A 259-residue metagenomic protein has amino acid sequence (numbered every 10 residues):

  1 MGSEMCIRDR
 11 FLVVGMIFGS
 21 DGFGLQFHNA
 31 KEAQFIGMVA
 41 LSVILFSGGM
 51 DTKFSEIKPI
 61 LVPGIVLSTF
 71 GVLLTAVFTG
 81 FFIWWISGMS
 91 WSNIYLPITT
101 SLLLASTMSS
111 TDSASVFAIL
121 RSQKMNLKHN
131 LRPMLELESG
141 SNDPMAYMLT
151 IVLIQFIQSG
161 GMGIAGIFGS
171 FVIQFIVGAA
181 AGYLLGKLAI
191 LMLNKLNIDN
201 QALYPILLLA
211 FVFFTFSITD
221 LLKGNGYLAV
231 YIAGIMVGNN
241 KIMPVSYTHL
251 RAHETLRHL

Functional and structural regions predicted by a protein language model:
M1-S3, I7-R257: Transmembrane helical cores of multi-pass secondary ion antiporters/exchangers
